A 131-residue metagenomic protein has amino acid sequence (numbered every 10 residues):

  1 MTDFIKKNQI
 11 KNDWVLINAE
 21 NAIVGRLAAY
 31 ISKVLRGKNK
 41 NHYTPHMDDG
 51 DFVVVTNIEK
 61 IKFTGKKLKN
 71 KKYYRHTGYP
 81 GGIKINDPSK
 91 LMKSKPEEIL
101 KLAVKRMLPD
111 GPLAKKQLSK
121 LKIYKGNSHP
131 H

Functional and structural regions predicted by a protein language model:
M1-L102, L108-P112, K125, P130: Ribosome large-subunit tunnel/peptidyl-transferase-proximal elements
K116-G126: Internal, active-site/partner-interface "lid" segment
